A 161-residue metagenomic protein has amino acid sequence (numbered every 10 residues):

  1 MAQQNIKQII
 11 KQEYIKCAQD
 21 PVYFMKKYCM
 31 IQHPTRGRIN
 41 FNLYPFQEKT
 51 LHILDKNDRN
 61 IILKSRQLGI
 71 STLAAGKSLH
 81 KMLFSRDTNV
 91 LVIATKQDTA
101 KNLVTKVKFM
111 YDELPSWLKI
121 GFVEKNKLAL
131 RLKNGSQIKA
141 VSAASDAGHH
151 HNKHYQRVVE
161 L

Functional and structural regions predicted by a protein language model:
A2-L161: Phosphate/NTP-binding elements of NTP-utilizing enzymes
